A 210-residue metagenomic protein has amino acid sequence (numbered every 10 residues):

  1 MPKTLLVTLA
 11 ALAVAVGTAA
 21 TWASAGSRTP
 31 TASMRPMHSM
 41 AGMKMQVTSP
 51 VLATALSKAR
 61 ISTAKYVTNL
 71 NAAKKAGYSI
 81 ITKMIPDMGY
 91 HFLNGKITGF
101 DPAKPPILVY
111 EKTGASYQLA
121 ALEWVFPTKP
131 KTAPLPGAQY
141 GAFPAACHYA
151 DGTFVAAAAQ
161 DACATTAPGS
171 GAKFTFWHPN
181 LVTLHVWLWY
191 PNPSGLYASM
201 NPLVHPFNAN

Functional and structural regions predicted by a protein language model:
M1-T4: Positively charged n-region of N-terminal signal peptides that target proteins for export
L6-V7, M34: Intrinsically disordered, low-complexity repeat segments enriched in small/polar residues
L9-G17: Bacterial N-terminal signal peptides
V16-H38: C-terminal region of N-terminal signal peptides and the immediate post-cleavage residues of exported proteins
P30, M34-N210: Primary mode marks residue(s) on the alpha4-beta5-alpha5 output face of response regulator receiver
